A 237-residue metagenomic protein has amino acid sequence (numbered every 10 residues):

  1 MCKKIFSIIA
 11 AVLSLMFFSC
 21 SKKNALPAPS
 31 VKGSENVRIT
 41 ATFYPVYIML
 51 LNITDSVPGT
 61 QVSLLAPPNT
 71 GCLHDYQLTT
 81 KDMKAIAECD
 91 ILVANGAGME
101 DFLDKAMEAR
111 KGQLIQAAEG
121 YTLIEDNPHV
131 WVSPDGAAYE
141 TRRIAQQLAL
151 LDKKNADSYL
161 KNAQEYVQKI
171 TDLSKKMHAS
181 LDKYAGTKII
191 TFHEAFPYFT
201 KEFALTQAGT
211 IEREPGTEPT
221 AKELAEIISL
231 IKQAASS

Functional and structural regions predicted by a protein language model:
K3-A11: Sec-dependent signal peptide recognition, specifically the positively charged N-region followed immediately by
C20-S237: Extracytoplasmic metal-acquisition and chelation regions
